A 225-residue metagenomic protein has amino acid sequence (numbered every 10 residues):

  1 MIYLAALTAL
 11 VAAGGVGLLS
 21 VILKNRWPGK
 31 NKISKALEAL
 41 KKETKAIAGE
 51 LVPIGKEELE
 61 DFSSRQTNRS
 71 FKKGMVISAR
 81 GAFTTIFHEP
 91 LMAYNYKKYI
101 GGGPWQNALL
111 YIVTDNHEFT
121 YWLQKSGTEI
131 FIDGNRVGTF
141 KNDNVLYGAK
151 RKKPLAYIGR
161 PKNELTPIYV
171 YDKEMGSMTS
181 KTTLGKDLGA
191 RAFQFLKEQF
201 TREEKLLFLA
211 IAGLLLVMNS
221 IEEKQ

Functional and structural regions predicted by a protein language model:
I2-K141, T183-Q225: N-terminal targeting and processing segments
Y99, P104-Q106, F131, R136-V137 (+3 more regions): A structural signal for the main folded, soluble domain(s) of proteins
Y157-G159, G176-M178, L196-K197, A212-L214: Short, low-complexity, polar/charged sequence segments that are solvent-exposed and flexible
